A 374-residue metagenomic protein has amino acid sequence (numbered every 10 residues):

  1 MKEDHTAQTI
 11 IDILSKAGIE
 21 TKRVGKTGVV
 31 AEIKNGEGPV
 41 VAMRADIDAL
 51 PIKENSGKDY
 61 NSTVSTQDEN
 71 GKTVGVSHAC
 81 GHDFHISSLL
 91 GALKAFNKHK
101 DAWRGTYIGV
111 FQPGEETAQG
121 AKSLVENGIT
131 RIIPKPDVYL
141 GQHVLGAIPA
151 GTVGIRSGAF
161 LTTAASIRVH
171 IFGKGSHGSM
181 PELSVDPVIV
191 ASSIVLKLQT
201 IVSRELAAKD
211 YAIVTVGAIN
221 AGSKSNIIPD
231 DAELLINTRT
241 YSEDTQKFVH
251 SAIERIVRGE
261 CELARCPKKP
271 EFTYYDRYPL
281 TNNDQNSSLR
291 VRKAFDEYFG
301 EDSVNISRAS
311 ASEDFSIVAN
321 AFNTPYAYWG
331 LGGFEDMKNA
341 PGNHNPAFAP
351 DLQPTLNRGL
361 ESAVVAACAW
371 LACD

Functional and structural regions predicted by a protein language model:
M1-H78, D83, S87-G105: Acidic/His- and Gly-rich active-site-bordering loop/insert found across diverse amide/peptide-bond hydrolases
M1-Q8, D83, S87, V185 (+3 more regions): Soluble non-cytosolic domains of exported or imported proteins
G28, L50, N61, S65-S77 (+3 more regions): Histidine/acidic-residue-rich, glycine-tolerant segments that coordinate divalent metal ions
A31, M43, H82, G109 (+7 more regions): Divalent metal-coordination and catalytic microenvironments
A42-R44, K53, I167, Y328-G332: Non-cysteine beta-strand/loop elements that form the S-adenosyl-L-methionine
D46-A49, S56, L145, I219-G222 (+1 more regions): Short glycine-enriched loops at secondary-structure junctions
I189-D374: Metal-dependent amide/peptide-bond hydrolase catalytic core, centered on the "pita-bread" metallohydrolase fold
